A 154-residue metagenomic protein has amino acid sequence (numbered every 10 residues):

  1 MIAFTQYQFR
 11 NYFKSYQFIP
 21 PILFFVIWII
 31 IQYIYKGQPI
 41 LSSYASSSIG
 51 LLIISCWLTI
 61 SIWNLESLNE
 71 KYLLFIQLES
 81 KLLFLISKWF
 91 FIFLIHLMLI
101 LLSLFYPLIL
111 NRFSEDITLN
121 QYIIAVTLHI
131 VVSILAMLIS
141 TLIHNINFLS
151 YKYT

Functional and structural regions predicted by a protein language model:
M1-S47: Hydrophobic alpha-helical transmembrane segments
W28, Q32, I95-L99, S103 (+3 more regions): Alpha-helical transmembrane segments of multipass membrane proteins
Q38-S42, S114-L119, T141-N145: Membrane-interface helix caps and helix-loop-helix hairpins in membrane proteins
S43-E66: Long, hydrophobic alpha-helical segments
I60-L94: Helix-loop-helix units of permease transmembrane domains in multi-pass membrane transporters, especially ABC
S87-S114: Hydrophobic alpha-helical transmembrane segments that constitute the membrane-spanning cores of multi-pass membrane
L110-L135: Hydrophobic alpha-helical transmembrane segments and immediately flanking/interface helices in integral membrane
I130-T154: A structural motif at transmembrane helix-loop-helix junctions in multipass membrane proteins
